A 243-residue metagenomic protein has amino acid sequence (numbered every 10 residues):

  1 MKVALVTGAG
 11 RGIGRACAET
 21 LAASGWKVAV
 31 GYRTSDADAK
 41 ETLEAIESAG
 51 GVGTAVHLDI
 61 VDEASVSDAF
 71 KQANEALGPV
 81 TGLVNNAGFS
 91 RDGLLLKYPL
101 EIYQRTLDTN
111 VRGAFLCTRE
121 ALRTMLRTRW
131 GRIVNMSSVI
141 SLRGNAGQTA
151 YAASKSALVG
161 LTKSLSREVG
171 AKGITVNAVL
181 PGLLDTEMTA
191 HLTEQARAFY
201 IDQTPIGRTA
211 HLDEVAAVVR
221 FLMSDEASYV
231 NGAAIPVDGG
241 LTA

Functional and structural regions predicted by a protein language model:
G10-G12: Conserved glycine-rich cofactor-binding loop
G78, G170, T175, V230-G232: Short, small/polar-rich loop/turn modules that mediate ligand/substrate recognition or access, typified
L94-L95, P99-L107, T189, Y200: Substrate-binding pocket helix/loop in short-chain dehydrogenase/reductase
T118, S154, T162: Active-site helix of classical SDR
R123, R167-E168, S228: Alpha-helical segment proximal to the catalytic Tyr-Lys
S138: Residue(s) in the substrate-gating loop at a strand-loop-helix junction that position the organic substrate next
P205-V215: A conserved structural motif in NAD(P)-dependent oxidoreductases
